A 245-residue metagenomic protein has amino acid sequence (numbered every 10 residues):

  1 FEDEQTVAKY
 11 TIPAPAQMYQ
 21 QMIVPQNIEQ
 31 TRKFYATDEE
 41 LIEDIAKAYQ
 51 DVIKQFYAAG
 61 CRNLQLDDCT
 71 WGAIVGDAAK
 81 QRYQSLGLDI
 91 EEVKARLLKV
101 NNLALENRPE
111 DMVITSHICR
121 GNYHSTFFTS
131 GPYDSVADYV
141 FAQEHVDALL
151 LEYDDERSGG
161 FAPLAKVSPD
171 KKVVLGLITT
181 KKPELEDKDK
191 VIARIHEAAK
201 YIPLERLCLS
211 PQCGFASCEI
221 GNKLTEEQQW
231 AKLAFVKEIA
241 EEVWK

Functional and structural regions predicted by a protein language model:
F1-K245: Domain-level signal for soluble alpha/beta catalytic cores
